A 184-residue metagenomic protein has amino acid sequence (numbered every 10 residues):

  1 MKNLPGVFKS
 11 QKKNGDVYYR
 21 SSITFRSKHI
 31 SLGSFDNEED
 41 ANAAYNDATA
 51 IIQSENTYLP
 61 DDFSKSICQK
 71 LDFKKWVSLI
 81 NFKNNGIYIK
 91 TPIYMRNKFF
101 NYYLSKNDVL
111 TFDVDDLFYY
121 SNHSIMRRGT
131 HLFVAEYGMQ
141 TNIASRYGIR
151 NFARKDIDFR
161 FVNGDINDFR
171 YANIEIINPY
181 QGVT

Functional and structural regions predicted by a protein language model:
M1-D16, A50, D61-V183: Basic K/R-rich, polyanion-interacting modules in nucleoproteins and related proteins
N14, E39-N42: A broad, structure-centric signal for solvent-exposed, well-ordered loop/edge residues that line or flank functional
V17-F25, I30, T184: Positively charged, aromatic-enriched nucleic acid-contacting surfaces
S21, A41-T49, T184: An aromatic-rich alpha-helical recognition segment common to small helix-rich domains
K28-E39: A short, exposed loop/beta-hairpin motif centered on an aromatic-Gly-Thr core
Q53-N56: Short acidic/polar inter-strand loop motif in beta-rich domains
